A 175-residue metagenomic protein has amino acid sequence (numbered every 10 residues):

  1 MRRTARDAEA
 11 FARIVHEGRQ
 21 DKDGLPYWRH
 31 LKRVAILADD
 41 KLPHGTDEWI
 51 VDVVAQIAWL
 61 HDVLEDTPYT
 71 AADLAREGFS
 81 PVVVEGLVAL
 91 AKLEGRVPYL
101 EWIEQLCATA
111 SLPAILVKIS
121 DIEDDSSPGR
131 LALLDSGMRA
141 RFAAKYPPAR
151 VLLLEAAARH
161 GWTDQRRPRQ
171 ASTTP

Functional and structural regions predicted by a protein language model:
M1-P175: Active-site helical microenvironments for divalent-metal-assisted chemistry
